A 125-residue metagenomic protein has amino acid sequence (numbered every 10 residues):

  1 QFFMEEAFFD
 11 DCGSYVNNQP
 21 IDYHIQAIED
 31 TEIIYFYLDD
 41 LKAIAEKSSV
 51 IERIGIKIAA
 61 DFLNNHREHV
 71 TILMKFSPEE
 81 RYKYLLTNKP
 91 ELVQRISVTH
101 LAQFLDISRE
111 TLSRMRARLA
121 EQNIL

Functional and structural regions predicted by a protein language model:
Q1, Q26, I34, I56 (+1 more regions): Residues that recognize and position ribonucleotide moieties
Q1-Q26: Cyclic nucleotide-binding regulatory domains
F3-M4, I28, F36-Y37, E46: A conserved hydrophobic position in a structured secondary element of the catalytic/binding core that shapes
A7-F8, D40, T111: Short, well-ordered alpha-helical scaffold segment located in the soluble/lumenal catalytic or ligand-binding core
F9, I34, K42: Nucleotide phosphate-binding site architecture
D11-C12, A43-I44, L85, M115: Residues that scaffold the ATP/ADP-binding catalytic core of kinase and kinase-like folds
I21, D39-S77, R81: A small-molecule sensor/coupling module
F76-L125: Phosphate-/nucleic-acid-contacting segments
